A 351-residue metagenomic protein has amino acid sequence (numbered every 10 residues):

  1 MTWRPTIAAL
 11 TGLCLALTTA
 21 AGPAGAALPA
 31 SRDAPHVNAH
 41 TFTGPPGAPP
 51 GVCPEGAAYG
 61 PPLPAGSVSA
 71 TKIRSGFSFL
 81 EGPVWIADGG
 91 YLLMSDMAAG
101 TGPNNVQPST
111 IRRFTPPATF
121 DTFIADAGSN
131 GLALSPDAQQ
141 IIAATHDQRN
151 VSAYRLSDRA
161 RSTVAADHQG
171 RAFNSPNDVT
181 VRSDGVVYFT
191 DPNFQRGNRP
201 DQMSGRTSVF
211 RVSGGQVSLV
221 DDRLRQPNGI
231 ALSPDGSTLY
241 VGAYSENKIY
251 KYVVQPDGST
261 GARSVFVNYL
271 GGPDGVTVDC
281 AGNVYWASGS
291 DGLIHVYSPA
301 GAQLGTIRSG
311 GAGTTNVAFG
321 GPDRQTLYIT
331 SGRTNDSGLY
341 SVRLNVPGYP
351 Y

Functional and structural regions predicted by a protein language model:
T2-A27: Secretory targeting and sorting signals
A34-V68, N105-P108, D201-M203, P350-Y351: Blade/loop signatures of beta-propeller domains
S69-R74, A118-I124, S162-Q169, Q216-D222 (+2 more regions): A short beta-strand motif characteristic of beta-propeller blades
G76-G90, G102-S109, I124-T145, Q169-V187 (+6 more regions): Beta-rich, blade/repeat-based domains predominating in secreted/periplasmic proteins but also intracellular
M97-A99, H146, P192-F194, Y244 (+4 more regions): Short loop/turn segments immediately following the C-termini of beta-strands
Q107-R112, N150-S152, T207-F210, K248-Y250 (+2 more regions): A short loop-to-beta-strand structural motif that recurs across blades of beta-propeller domains
F114-A118, R155-R159, V212-Q216, V253-G258 (+2 more regions): Short loop/turn segments that connect beta-strands within beta-propeller blades
N247-K248, Y252-V254, S259-R263, V267-A302: Loop/turn-rich, solvent-exposed surfaces of beta-rich toroidal or solenoidal domains
